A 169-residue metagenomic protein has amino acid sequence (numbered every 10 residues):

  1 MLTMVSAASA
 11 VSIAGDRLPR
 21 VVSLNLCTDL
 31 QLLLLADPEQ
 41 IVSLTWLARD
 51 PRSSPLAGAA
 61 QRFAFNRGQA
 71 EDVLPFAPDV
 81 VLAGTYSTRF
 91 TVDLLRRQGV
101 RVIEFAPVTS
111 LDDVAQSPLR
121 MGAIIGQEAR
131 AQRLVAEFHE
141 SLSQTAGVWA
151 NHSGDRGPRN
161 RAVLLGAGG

Functional and structural regions predicted by a protein language model:
M1, S43-A48, D93, R133-E137: Short alpha-helical "patches" and their helix-cap loops
M1-A7: Bacterial N-terminal signal peptides
A7-A14: Boundary at the C-terminal end of the N-terminal hydrophobic targeting segment
G15-R20, F90-G169: Extracytoplasmic substrate-binding proteins
R20-Y86, F90-T91: A short, structured surface patch at a secondary-structure boundary
